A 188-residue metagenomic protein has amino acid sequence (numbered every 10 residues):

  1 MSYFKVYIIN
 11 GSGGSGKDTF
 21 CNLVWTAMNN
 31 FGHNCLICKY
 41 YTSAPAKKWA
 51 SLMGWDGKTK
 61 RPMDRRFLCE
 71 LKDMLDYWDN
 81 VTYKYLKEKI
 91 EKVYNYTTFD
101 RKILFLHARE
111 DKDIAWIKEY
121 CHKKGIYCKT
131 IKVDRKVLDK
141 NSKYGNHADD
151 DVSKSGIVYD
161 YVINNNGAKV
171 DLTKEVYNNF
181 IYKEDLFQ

Functional and structural regions predicted by a protein language model:
G11-S12: P-loop (Walker A) phosphate-binding loop of NTP-binding proteins
S15: ATP-binding Walker
D18: Walker A/P-loop
T26-C38: Post-Walker A helix-loop "phosphate-sensing" segment adjacent to the P-loop in P-loop NTPases
C35-I103, R109: ATP-dependent small-molecule kinase phosphotransfer cores that center on conserved nucleotide phosphate-binding segments
K87-D151: ATP-dependent NMP and nucleoside kinases share a basic, alpha-helical "lid"
K129-Q188: Small-molecule kinase domains that catalyze NTP-dependent phosphoryl transfer to phosphate-bearing small molecules
